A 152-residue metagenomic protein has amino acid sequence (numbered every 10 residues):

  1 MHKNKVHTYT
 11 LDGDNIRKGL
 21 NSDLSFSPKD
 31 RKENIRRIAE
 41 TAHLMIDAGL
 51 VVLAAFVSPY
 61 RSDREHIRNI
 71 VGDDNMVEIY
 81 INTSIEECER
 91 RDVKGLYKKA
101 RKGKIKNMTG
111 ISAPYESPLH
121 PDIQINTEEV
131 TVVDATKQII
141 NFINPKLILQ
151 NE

Functional and structural regions predicted by a protein language model:
M1-E40, D47: Conserved substrate/cofactor phosphate-moiety recognition/catalytic segment in nucleotide-dependent phosphotransferases
N4, G72-D73, L119: Short, structurally constrained coil/turn elements that cap an alpha-helix or connect an alpha-helix to the following
T10, M76-Y80, D122-Q124: Conserved beta-strand scaffold positions in the cores of enzyme catalytic domains, especially in NTP/NDP-utilizing
D12, S27-R37, D63, K104 (+1 more regions): Helical mechanochemical/support elements of P-loop NTPase systems and associated helical scaffolds
G19-D30, A42-R101, N107: ATP-dependent NMP and nucleoside kinases share a basic, alpha-helical "lid"
A42, I139, I143: Hydrophobic "lid"/C-terminal helical patch of Rossmann-like NAD(P)-dependent dehydrogenase/epimerase domains
N82-Q138, K146, Q150-E152: Small-molecule kinase domains that catalyze NTP-dependent phosphoryl transfer to phosphate-bearing small molecules
